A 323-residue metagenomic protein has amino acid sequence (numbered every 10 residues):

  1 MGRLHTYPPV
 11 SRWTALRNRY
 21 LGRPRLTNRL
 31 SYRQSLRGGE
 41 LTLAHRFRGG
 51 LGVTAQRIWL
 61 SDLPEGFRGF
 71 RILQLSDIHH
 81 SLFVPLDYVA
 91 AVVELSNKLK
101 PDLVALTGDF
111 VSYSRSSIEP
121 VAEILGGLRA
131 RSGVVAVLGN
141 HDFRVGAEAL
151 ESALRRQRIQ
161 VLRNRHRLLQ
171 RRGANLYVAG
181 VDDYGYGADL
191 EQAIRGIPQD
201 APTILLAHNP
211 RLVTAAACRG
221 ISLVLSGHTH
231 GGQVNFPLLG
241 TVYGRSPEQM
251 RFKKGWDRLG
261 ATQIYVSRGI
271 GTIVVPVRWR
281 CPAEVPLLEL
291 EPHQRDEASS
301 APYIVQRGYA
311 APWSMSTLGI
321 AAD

Functional and structural regions predicted by a protein language model:
M1-R71, L82, S316-D323: Acidic, histidine-bearing metal-coordination/catalytic regions of metal-dependent phosphoesterases
E40-R48, L75-Y88, V111-S116, D142-G146 (+2 more regions): Acidic/histidine-rich helix-loop elements that form or flank divalent-metal/phosphate-binding sites at the catalytic
L51, L60-L73, I159-Q160, R167-A179 (+2 more regions): Beta-strand-turn-beta hairpins that frame and shape the catalytic cleft of phosphate-ester-processing enzymes
L73-S76, L103-D109, G133-N140, L162-R165 (+3 more regions): Active-site neighborhood of phospho(di)ester-bond hydrolases with catalytic His/Asp-centered motifs
S81-Q170: Core catalytic region of metal-dependent phosphoesterases/phosphodiesterases, especially metallo-beta-lactamase-like
F110-S112, N140-R144, R167-L169, D183-Y186 (+3 more regions): Solvent-exposed loop/turn segments at secondary-structure junctions within structured extracellular/periplasmic domains
S152, R156-I159, R163-R165, R171-A207 (+2 more regions): Binuclear metal-dependent hydrolase catalytic cores centered on His/Asp/Glu-rich metal-binding motifs
P210-E289, Q294-D296: Conserved beta-sheet core of the metallophosphoesterase superfamily
